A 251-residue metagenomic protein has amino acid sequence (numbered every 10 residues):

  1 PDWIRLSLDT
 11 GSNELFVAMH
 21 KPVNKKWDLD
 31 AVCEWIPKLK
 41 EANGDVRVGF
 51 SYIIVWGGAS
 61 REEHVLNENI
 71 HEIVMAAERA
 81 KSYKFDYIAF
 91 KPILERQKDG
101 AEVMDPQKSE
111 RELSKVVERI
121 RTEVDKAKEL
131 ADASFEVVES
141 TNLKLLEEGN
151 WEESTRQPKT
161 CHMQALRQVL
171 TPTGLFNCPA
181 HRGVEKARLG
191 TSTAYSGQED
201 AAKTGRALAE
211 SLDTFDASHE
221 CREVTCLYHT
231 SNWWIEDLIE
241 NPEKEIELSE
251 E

Functional and structural regions predicted by a protein language model:
D2, L6-G197, K203, H229-S249: Radical SAM enzyme [4Fe-4S]-AdoMet core and its adjacent flexible, acidic and glycine-rich loops/tails across
T204-C221: Immediate flanking context of iron-sulfur cluster ligation sites
E223-T225: C-terminal functional modules
